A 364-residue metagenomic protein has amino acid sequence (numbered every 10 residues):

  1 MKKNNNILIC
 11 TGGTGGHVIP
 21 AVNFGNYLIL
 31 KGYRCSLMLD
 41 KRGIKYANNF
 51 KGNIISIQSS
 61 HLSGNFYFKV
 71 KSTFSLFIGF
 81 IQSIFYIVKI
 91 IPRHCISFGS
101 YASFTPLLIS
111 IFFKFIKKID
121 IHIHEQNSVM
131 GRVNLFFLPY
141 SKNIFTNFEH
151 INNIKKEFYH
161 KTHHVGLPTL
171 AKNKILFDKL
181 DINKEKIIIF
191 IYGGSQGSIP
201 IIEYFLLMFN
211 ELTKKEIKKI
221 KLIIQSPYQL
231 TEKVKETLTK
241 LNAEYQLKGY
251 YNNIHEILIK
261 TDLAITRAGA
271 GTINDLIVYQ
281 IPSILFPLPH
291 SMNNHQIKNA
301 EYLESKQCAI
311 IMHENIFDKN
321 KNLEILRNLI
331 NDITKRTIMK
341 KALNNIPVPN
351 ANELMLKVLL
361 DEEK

Functional and structural regions predicted by a protein language model:
K3, R34, F113-I175: Active-site-proximal region of nucleotide-activated glycan assembly enzymes, centered on histidine/acidic-rich loops
K3-T14, I29-S75, V165, G193 (+2 more regions): Conserved nucleotide-sugar phosphate-binding/catalytic loop shared by glycosyltransferases and other
S36-M38, G43-G52, I182-L263, I297-A300 (+1 more regions): Donor-nucleotide binding loops and adjacent catalytic segments primarily of GT-B fold Leloir glycosyltransferases
N65-H94, F112: An amphipathic, basic-hydrophobic alpha-helix
R93, I259-I273, I281-P282: Acidic donor-binding loop of glycosyltransferase active sites
K306-H313, F317-T334: C-terminal "capping" alpha-helix adjacent to the active site of nucleotide-linked donor transferases in cell-envelope
K335-P349: A short, well-ordered alpha-helix in the C-terminal region of glycosyltransferases
V348-K364: C-terminal alpha-helical cap of glycosyltransferases
